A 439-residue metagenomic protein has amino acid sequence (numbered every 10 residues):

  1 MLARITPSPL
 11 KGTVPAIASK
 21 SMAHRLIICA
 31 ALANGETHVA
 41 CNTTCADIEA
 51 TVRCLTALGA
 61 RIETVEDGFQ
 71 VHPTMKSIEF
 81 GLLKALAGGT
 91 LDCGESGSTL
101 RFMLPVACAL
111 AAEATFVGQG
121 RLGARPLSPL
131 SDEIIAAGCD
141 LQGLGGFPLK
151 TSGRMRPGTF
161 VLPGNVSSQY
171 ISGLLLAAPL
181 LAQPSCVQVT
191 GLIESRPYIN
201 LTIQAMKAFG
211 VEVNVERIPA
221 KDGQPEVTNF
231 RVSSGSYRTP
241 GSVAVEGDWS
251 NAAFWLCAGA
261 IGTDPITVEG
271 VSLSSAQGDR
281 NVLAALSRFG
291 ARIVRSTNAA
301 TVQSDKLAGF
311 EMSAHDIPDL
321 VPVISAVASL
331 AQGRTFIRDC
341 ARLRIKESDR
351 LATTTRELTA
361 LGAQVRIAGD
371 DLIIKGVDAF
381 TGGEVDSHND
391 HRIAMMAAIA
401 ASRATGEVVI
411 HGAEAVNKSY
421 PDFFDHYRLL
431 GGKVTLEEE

Functional and structural regions predicted by a protein language model:
M1-E439: Structural preference for solvent-exposed beta-strand-turn elements and adjacent flexible terminal/loop segments within
